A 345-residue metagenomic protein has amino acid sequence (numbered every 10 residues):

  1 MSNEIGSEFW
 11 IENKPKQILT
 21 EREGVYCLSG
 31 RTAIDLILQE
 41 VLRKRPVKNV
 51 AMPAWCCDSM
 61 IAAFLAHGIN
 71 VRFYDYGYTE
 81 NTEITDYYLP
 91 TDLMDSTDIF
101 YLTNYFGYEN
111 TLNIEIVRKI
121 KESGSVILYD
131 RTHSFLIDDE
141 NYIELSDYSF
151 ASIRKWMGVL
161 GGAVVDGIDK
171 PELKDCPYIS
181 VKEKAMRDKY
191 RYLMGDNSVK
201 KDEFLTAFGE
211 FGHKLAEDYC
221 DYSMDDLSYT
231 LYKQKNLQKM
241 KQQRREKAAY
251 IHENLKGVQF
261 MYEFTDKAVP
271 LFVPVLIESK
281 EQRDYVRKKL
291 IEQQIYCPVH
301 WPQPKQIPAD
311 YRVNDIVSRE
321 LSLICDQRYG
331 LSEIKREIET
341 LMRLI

Functional and structural regions predicted by a protein language model:
M1-P46, E210, K239, M342-I345: Conserved PLP-binding active-site segment in aminotransferase class I/II-type PLP enzymes
Q17-T20, I61-A66, E115, I137-S146 (+2 more regions): Short loop/helix-cap segments at secondary-structure boundaries that form the rim of catalytic
E21-V25, G30, C56, Y101-N104 (+1 more regions): PLP-dependent aminotransferase class I/II
L38, I61, P90-T91, N113-K119 (+3 more regions): Short amphipathic alpha-helical segments and helix-helix/interface helices
L38-L93: Conserved PLP-anchoring active-site segment centered on the Schiff-base-forming lysine
L65, K119-E122, I291: Anion (oxyanion) recognition and catalysis
V71, I127-L128, C297: Hydrophobic beta-strand scaffold residues
Y78-D175: Active-site phosphate-binding strand-loop segment of PLP-dependent enzymes
